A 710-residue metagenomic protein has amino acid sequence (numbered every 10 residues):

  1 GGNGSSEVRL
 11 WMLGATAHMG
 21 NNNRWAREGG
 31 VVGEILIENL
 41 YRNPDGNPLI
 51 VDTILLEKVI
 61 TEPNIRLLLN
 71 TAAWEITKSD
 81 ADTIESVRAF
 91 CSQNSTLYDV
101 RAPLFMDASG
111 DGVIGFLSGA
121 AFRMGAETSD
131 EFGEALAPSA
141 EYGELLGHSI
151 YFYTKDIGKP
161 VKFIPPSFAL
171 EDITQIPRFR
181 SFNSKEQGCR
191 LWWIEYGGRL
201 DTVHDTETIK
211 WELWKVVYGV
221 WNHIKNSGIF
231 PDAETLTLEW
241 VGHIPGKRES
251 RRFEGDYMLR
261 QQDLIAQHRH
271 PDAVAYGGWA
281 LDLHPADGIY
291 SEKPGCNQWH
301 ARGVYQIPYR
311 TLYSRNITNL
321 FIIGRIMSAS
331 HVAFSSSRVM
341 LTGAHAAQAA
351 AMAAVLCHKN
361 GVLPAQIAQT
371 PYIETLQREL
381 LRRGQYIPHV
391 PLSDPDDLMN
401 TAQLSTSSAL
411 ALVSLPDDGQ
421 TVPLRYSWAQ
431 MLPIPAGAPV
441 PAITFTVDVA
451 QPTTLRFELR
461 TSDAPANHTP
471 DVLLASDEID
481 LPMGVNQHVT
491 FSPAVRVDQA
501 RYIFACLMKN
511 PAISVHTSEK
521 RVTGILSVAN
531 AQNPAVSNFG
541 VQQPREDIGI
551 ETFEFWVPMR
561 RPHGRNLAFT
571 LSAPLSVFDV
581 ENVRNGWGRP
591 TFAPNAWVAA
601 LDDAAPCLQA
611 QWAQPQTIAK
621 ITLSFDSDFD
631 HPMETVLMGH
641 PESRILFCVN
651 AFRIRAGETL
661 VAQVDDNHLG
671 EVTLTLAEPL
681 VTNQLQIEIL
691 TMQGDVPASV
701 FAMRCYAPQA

Functional and structural regions predicted by a protein language model:
G2-S79, R123, L146-Y153: Conserved N-terminal/central alpha/beta ligand/cofactor-binding core
N3, E28, W74, E85-S86 (+6 more regions): Flavin (FAD/FMN)-binding glycine-rich loop and adjacent Rossmann-like elements that form
S149, S427-A429, V440-A442, N486-H488 (+3 more regions): Intrinsic-disorder/low-complexity, polar/charged segments enriched in Ser/Thr/Lys/Arg/Asp/Glu/Gln
G419, G586-G588: Edge strands and adjacent loops of beta-rich recognition modules
T444-V447, P452-A466, R589-A662, D666-A710: Aromatic, loop-rich ligand-recognition surfaces of beta-strand-rich domains
V485-A494, E671-E678: Exposed aromatic-hydrophobic patches
R501-K509, L685-I689: Short, aromatic- and glycine-rich surface loops/edge beta-strands on solvent-exposed regions
M508-V583, G694-A710: Short, surface-exposed beta-strand/loop patches at domain edges that form aromatic-rich interfacial subsites
